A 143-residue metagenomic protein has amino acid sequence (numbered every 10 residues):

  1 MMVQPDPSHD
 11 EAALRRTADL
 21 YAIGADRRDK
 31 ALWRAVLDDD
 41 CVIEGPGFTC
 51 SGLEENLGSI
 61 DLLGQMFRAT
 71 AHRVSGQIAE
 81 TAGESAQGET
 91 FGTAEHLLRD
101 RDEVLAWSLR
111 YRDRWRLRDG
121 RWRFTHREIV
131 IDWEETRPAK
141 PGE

Functional and structural regions predicted by a protein language model:
M1-R27, A31-A35, D39: Short, low-complexity N-terminal intrinsically disordered segments enriched in polar/charged residues
K30-A94: A solvent-exposed, acidic/Ser-Thr-rich amphipathic alpha-helical stretch
L63, A71, L97, R127-E134: Extended, non-catalytic scaffold segments that flank or surround catalytic motifs
H72-V74, A106-Y111: Short, surface-exposed coil-to-beta transition loops
Q87, S108-P138: Short beta-strand edge/turn micro-motifs at domain boundaries
A94-L98, L117: Beta-strand elements of well-folded, non-transmembrane domains
L97-D102, E134-P141: A short, polar/proline- and glycine-enriched secondary-structure boundary/capping micro-motif
